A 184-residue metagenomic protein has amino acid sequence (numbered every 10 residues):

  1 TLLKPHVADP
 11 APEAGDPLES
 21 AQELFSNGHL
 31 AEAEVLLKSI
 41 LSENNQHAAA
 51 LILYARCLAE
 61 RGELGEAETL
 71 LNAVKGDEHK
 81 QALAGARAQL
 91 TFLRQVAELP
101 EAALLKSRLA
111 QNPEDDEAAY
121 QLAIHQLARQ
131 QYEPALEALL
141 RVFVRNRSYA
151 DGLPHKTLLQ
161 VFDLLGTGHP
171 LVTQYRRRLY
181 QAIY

Functional and structural regions predicted by a protein language model:
T1-Q22, S26-N27, A31-I52, R56-G85: Long, contiguous interaction/recruitment modules in multidomain scaffold/adaptor proteins
P17, L51, L105, A119 (+1 more regions): TPR repeat positional signature
Q22, N72-N112: Alpha-helical adaptor scaffolds
E23-L24, I40, C57, L90-F92 (+3 more regions): Residue-level signature for tetratricopeptide repeat
L30-A31, L64, D116, Y132 (+1 more regions): TPR-repeat structural position
N44-N45, E78-H79, P113-E114, R147-Y149 (+1 more regions): Short coil turns that delineate tetratricopeptide repeat
